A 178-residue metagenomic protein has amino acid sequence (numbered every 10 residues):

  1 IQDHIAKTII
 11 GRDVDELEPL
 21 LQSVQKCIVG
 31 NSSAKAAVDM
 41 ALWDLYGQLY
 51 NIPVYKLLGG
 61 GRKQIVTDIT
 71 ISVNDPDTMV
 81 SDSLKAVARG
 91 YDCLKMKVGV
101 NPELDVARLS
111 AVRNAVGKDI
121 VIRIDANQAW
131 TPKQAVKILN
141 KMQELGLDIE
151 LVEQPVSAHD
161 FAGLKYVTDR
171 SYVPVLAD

Functional and structural regions predicted by a protein language model:
I1-L49: Metal- or metallocofactor-binding catalytic centers and their adjacent structured scaffolds across diverse enzyme
T8, W43, I52-K56, M79-L84: Short, charged beta->alpha transition segments
D15-L17, V54-L57, I149-P155: Flexible, glycine/charged-enriched surface loops at secondary-structure junctions
Q48-D75, S171-Y172: N-terminal small/glycine-rich loop or linker at the start of catalytic domains across soluble metabolic enzymes
R62-T67, A86-C93: Gly-rich Lys/Arg/Thr-decorated short loops/hinges at beta-loop-alpha junctions or inter-strand turns that position
N74-A86, K133-L139: Short, acidic/polar
M96-D178: Catalytic core of soluble alpha/beta enzymes
